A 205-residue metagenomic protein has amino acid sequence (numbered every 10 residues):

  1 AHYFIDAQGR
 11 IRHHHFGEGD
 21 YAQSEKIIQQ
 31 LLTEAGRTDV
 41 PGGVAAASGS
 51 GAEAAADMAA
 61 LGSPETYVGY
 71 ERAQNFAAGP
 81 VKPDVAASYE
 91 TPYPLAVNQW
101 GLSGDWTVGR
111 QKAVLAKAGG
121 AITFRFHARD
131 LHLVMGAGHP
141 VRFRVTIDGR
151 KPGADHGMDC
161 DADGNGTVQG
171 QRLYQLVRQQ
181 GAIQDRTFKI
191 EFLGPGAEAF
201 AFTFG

Functional and structural regions predicted by a protein language model:
A1-F16, S24: A short, hydrophobic beta-strand/beta-hairpin element that forms part of a small beta-sheet core
G19: Residue-level signal for the nucleotide or nucleotide-sugar donor/cofactor binding architecture
A22-G205: Non-globular targeting/processing and membrane-anchoring segments
